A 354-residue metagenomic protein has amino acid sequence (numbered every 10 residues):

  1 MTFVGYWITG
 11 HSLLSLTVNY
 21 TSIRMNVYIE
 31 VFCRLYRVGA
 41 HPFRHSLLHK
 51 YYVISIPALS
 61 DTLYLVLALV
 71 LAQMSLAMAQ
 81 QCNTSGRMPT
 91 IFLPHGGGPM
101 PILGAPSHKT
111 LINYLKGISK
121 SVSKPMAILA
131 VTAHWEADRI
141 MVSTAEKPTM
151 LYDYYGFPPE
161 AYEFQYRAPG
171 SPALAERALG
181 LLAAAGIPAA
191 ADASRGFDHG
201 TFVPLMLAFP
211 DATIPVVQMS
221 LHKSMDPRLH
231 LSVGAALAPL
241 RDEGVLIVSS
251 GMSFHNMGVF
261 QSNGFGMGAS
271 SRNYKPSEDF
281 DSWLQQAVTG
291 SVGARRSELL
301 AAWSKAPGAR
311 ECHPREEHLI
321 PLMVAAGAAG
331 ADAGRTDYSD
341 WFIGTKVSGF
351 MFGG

Functional and structural regions predicted by a protein language model:
M1, M25, F32-L35, F43-G86: Eukaryotic N-terminal low-complexity, Ser/Thr- and Lys/Arg-rich leader segments that predominantly function as
T21-V27: Intrinsically disordered, low-complexity segments enriched in serine/proline and basic residues
L76-A189: A short aromatic-anchored loop/beta-hairpin motif
P89-P94, A127-T132, M219, L240-S253 (+1 more regions): Beta-strand elements within well-structured catalytic alpha/beta cores of enzymes that handle phosphate/sulfate esters
T110-S121, R228-E243: Long, well-ordered alpha-helical scaffolding segments within enzyme catalytic domains, especially pronounced
L174-L231, A236: Internal, conserved structured core segments that host functional sites
G180, A184, I214-P215, K223-M225 (+2 more regions): Surface-exposed, charge/polar-rich loops and edge strands
